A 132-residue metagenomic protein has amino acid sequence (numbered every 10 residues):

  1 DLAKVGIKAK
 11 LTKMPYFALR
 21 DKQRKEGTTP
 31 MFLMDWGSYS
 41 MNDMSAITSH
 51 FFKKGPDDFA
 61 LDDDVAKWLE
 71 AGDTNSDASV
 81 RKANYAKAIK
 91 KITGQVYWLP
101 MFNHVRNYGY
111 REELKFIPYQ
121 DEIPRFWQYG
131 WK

Functional and structural regions predicted by a protein language model:
D1-H50, N84-Y85: Periplasmic binding protein-like
A3, I7, R24-K25, G37 (+4 more regions): Hydrophobic alpha-helix feature that most strongly marks membrane-spanning transmembrane helices and their immediate
K4, D21, D63-E70, S79-K90: Solvent-exposed, polar/charged alpha-helical surfaces in well-ordered, non-transmembrane soluble domains, broadly
K22-T28, S45-S76, N103-K132: Short, solvent-exposed loop/beta-turn-alpha elements that line the ligand-binding surface or hinge of extracytoplasmic
M31-D35, S76-E112: Bilobed periplasmic-binding protein-like "clamshell/Venus-flytrap" ligand-binding domains
